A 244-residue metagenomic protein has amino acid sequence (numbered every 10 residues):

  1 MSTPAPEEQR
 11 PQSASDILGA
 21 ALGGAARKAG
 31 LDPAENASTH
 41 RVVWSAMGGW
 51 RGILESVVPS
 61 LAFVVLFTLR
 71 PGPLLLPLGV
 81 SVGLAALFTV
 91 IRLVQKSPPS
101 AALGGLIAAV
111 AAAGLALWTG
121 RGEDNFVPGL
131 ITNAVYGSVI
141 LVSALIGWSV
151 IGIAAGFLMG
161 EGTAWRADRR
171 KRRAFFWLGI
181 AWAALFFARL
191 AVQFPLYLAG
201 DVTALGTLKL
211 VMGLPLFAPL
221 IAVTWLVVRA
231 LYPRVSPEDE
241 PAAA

Functional and structural regions predicted by a protein language model:
M1-M47: Short, Lys/Arg-rich, polar N-terminal cytosolic tail immediately upstream of the first transmembrane signal-anchor
G30-S45, V58-R70, L87-K96: Short juxtamembrane and helix-loop transition motifs at transmembrane-helix boundaries in membrane proteins
L66-G83: Structural signature of hydrophobic alpha-helical transmembrane segments
V94-P98, W118-F126: Membrane-interface helix caps and helix-loop-helix hairpins in membrane proteins
P99-A111, F126-A134: Cytoplasmic-side transmembrane-helix entry/capping segments in multi-pass membrane proteins
L106-R121, Y136, I140, A242-A244: Small-residue-rich segments of transmembrane alpha-helices in multi-pass membrane proteins, especially helix faces
E123-R173: Membrane-proximal helix-loop-helix units in multi-pass membrane proteins
M159-A244: C-terminal membrane-adjacent module
